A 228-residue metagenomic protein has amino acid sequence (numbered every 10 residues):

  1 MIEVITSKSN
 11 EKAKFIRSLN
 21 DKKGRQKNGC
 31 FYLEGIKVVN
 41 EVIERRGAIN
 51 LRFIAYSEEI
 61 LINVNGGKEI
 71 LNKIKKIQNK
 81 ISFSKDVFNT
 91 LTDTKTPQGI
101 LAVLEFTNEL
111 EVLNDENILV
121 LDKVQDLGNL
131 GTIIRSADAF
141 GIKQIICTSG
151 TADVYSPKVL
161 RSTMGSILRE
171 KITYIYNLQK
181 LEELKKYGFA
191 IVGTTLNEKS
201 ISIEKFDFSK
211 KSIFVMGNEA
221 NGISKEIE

Functional and structural regions predicted by a protein language model:
M1-K68, T151-A152: Boundary-proximal intrinsically disordered activation/regulatory segments immediately upstream of a helical core
E3-S7, N79-S84, E170-L178: Short acidic-hydrophobic, aromatic-tinged amphipathic segments that line or gate anion-handling sites
K27-C30, N50-F53, I77-N79, Q144-I145 (+2 more regions): Short active-site oxyanion
I36, E59-L61, T107, L196-K199 (+1 more regions): Short glycine-rich anion-binding loops that position phosphate/pyrophosphate groups of nucleotides and phosphorylated
E44, N108-I201: RNA substrate-binding interface of SAM-dependent RNA methyltransferases
V64-K76, E226-I227: Short, aromatic/basic amphipathic alpha-helical patches
K75-E105: Glycine/small-residue-rich loop that forms an oxyanion/phosphate-binding "nest" at active or ligand-binding sites
V192-E228: Active-site/ligand-binding-proximal alpha/beta "capping" segment
